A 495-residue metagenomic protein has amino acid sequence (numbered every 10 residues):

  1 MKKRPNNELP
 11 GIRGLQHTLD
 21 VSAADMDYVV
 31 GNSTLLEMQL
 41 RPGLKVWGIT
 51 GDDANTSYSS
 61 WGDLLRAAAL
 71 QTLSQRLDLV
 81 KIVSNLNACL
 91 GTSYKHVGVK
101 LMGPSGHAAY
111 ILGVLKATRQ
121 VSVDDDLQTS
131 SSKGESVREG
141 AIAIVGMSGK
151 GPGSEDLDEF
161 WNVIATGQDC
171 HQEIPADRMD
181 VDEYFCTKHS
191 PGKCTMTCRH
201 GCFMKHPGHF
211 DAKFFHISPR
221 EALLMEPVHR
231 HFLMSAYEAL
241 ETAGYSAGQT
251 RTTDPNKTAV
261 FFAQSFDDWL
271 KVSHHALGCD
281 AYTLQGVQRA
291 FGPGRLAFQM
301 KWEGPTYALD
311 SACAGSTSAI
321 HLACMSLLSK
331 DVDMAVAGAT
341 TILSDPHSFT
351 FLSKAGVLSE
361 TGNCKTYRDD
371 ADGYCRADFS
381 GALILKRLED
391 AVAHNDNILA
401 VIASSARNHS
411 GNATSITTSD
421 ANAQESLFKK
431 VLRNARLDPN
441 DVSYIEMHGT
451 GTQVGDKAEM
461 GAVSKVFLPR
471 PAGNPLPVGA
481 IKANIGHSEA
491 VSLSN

Functional and structural regions predicted by a protein language model:
M1-D156, E446-Q453, G486-H487: Acyl-group transfer acyltransferase/transacylase scaffold of fatty acid/polyketide systems
E135-N495: Condensing-enzyme catalytic core of the thiolase-fold
